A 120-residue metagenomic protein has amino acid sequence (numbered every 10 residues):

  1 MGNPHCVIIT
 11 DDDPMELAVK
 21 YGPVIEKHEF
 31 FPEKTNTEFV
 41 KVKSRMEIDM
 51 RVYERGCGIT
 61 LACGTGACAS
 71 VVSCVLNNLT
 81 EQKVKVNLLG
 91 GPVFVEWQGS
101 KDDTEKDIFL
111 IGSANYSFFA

Functional and structural regions predicted by a protein language model:
M1-L61, A69-A120: Active-site proximal loop and beta-alpha junction motif in alpha/beta enzyme cores
